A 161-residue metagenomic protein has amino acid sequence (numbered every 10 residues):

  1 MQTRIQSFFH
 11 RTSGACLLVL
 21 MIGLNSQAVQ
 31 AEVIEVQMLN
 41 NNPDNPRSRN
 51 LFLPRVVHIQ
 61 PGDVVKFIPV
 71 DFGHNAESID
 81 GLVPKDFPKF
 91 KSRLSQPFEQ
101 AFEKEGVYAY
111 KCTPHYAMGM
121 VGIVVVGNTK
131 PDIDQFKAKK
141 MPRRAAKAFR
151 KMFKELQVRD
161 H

Functional and structural regions predicted by a protein language model:
Q2-C16: Bacterial N-terminal signal peptides that target proteins for export
S13-N25: Bacterial N-terminal signal peptides
N25-A31: Sec/Tat signal peptide C-region and signal peptidase I cleavage site
A31-P46, M118-H161: Extracytoplasmic/periplasmic copper-protein system
E32-I34, L53-A76, P97-K104, Y108-K111: Beta-strand cores of secreted/periplasmic/IMS beta-sandwich domains, seen most often in copper-related folds
P43-S48, H74-E77: Short, solvent-exposed loop/turn elements at domain surfaces
I68-R93, G122: Histidine- and aromatic-enriched segments that form or immediately flank copper-ligand environments
T113-H115: Beta-strand-rich extracellular modules
